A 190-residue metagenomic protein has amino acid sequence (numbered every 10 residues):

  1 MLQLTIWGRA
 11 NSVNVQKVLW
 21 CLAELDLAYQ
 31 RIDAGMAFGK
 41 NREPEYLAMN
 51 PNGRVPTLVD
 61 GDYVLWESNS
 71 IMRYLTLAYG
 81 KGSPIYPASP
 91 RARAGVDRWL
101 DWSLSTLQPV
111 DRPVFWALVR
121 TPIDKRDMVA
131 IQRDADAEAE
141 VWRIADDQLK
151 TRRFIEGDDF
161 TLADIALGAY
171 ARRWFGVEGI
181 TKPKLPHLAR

Functional and structural regions predicted by a protein language model:
M1-V129, D146: GST-like domain detector, emphasizing the conserved glutathione-binding G-site in the N-terminal thioredoxin-like
L2, L100-R190: GST-like fold's C-terminal all-alpha helical module
